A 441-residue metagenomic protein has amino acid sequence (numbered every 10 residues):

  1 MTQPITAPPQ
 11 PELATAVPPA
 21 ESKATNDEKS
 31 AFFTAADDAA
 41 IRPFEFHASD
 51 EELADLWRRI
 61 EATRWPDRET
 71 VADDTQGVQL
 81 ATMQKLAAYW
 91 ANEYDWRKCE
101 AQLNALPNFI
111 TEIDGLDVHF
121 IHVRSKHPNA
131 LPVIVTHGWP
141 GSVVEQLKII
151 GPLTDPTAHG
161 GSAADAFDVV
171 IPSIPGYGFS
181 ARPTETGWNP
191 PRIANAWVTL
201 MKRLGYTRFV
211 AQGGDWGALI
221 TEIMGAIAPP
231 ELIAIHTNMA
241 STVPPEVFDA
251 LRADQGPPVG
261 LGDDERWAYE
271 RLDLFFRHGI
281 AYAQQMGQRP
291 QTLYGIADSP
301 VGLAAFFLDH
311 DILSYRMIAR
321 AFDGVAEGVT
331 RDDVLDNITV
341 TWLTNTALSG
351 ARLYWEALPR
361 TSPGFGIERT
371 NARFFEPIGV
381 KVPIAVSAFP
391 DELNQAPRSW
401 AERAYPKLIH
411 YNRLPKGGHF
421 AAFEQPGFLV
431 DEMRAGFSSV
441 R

Functional and structural regions predicted by a protein language model:
E51-S125, N129, D333, W342-N345 (+1 more regions): Non-catalytic accessory segments flanking enzyme active sites
W96-K98, G161, I174-W188, E222: Glycine-rich "HGGG/HGxG" loop immediately N-terminal to the catalytic nucleophile of the alpha/beta-hydrolase
A130-G138: Short beta-strand element of the alpha/beta-hydrolase
W139-G151: The serine-hydrolase catalytic nucleophile loop
P152, P156-H159, T207-G256: Conserved hydrolase catalytic core segment
L153-F179: Conserved alpha/beta-hydrolase
P191-F209: Conserved acidic catalytic loop of the alpha/beta-hydrolase fold
Q285-R441: C-terminal subdomain of alpha/beta-hydrolase-fold enzymes, centered on the catalytic histidine and its supporting
